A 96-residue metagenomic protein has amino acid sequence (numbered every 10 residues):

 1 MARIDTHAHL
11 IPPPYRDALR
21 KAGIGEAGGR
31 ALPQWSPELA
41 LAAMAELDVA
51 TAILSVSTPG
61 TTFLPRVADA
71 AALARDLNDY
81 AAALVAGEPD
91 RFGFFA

Functional and structural regions predicted by a protein language model:
M1-A96: Helix-coil boundary/capping segments in enzymes
